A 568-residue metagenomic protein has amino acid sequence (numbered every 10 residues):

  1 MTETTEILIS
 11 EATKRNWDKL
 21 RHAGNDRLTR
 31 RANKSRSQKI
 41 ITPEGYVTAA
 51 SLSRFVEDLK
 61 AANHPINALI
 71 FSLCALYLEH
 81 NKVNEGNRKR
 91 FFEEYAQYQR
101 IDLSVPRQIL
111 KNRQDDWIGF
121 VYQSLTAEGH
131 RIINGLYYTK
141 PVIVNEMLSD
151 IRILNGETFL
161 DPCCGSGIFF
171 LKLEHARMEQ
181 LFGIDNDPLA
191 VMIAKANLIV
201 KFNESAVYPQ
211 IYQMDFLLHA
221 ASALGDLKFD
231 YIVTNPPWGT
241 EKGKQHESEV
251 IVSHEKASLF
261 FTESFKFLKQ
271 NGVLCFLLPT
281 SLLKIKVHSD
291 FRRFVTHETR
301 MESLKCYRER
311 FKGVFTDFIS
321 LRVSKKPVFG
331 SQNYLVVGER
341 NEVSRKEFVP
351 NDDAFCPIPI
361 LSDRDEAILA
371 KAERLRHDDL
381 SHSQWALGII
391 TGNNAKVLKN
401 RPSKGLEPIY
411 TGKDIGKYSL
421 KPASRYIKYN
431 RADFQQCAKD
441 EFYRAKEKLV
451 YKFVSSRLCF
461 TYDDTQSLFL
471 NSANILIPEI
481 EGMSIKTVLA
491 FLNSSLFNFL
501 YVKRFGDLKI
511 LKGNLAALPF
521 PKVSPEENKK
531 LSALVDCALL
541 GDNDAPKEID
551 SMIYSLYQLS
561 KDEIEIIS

Functional and structural regions predicted by a protein language model:
M1, L268, E366-N528, S555: Polybasic, glycine- and aromatic-enriched phosphate-binding surface used to engage nucleic acids
M1-A96, L136-Y137, I143-H219: Charged, often flexible domain-edge or linker segments that flank or initiate folded functional domains
M1-R15, V142-I143, C164-L171, M178 (+6 more regions): Signature of N6-adenine DNA methyltransferases within the class I
G45-L52, D115-A127, W238-K242, V295 (+1 more regions): Active-site-adjacent bridging/hinge elements
V56-S72, L110-D116, I251-V252, N400-K404 (+2 more regions): Structural motif
A75-L148, F497-R504, K512: Class I S-adenosyl-L-methionine
V121, M147, A194, Y451 (+1 more regions): Conserved hydrophobic/aromatic pocket- or pore-lining residues that grip, position, or stack substrates in active sites
A516-Y557: Extended amphipathic alpha-helical segments enriched in small hydrophobics
